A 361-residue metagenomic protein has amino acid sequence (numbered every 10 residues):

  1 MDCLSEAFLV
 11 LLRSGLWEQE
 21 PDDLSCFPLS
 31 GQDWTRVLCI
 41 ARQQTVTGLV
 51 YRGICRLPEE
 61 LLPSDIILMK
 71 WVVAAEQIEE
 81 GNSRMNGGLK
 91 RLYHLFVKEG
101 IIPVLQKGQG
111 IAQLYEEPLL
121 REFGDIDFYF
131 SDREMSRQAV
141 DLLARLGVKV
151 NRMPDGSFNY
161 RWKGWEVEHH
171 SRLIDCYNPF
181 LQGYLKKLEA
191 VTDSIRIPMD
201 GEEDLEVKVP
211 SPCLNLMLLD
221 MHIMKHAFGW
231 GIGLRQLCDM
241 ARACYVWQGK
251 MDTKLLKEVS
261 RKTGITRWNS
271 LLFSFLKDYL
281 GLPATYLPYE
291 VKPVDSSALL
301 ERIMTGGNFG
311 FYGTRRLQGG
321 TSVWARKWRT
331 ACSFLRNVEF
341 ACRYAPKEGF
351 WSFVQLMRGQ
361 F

Functional and structural regions predicted by a protein language model:
M1-G124, F130-F361: Conserved NTP-donor binding/palm subdomain of two-metal-ion nucleotidyltransferases/polymerases, i.e., the charged
